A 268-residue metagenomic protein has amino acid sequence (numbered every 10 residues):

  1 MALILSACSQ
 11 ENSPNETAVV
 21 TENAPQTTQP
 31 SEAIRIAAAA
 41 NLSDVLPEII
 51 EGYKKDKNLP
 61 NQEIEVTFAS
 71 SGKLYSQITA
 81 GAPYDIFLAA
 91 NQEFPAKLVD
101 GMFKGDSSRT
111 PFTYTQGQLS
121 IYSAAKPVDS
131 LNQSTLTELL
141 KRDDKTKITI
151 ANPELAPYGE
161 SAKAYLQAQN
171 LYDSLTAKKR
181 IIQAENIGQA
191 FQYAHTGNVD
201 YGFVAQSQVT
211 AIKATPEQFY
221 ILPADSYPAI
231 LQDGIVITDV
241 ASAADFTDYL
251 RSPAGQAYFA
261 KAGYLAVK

Functional and structural regions predicted by a protein language model:
I4-L5: Bacterial Sec-type N-terminal signal peptides, specifically the leucine/valine-rich hydrophobic h-region
C8-K54, L59, G72, T79 (+4 more regions): Exported/periplasmic ABC-transporter solute-binding proteins
L88: A short beta-strand/loop micro-motif in the catalytic core of glycosyltransferases that engages the nucleotide-sugar
M102-F112: Central helical "cap/lid" subdomain
